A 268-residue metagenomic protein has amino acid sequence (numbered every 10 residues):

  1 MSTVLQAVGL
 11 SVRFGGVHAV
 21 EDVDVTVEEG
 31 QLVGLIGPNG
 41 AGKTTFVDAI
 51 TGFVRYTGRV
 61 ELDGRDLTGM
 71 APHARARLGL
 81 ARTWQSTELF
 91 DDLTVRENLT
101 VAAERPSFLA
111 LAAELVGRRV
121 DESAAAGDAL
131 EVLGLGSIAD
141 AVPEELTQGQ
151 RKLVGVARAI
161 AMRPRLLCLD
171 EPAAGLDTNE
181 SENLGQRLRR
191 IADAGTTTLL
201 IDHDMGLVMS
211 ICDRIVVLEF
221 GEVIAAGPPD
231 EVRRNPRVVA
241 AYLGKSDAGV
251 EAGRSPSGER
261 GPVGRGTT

Functional and structural regions predicted by a protein language model:
S2-T268: Glycine-rich phosphate-binding loops of nucleotide-dependent enzymes
